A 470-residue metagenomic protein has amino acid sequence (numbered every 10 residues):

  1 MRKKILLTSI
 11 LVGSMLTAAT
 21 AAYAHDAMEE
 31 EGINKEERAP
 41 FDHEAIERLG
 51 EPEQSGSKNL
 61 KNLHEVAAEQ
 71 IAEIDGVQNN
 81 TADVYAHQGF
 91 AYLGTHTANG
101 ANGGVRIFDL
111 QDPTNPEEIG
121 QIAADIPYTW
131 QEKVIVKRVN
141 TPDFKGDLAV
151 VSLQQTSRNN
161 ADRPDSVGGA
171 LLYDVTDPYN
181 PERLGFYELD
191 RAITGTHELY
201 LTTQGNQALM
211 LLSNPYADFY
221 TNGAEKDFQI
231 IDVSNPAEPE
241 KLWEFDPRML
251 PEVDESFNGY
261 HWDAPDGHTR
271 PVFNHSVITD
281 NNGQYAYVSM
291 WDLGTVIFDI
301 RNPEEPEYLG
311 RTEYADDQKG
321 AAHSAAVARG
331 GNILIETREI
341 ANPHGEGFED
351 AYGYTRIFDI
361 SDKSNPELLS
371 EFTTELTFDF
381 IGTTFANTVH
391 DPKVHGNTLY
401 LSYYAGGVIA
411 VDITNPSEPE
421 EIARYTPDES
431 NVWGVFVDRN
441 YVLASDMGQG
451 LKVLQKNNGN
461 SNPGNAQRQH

Functional and structural regions predicted by a protein language model:
M1-Y23: Gram-negative bacterial Sec-dependent N-terminal signal peptides
Y23-H470: Feature marking well-ordered beta-strand scaffolds used for ligand recognition
